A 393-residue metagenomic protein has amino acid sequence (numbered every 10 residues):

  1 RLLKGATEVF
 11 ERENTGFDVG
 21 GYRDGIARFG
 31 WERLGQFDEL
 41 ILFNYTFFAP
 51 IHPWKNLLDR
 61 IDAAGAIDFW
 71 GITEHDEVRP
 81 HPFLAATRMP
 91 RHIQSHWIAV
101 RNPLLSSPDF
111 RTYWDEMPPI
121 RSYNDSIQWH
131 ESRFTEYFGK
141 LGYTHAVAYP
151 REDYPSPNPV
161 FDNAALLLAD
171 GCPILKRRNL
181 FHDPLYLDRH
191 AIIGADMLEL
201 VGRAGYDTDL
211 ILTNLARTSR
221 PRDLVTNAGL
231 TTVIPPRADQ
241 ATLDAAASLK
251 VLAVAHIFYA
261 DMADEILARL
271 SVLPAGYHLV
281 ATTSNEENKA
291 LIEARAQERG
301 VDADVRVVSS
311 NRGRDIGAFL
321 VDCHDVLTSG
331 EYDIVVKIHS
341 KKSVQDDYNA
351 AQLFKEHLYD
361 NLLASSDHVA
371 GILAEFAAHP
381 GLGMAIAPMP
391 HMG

Functional and structural regions predicted by a protein language model:
R1-G393: ER/Golgi luminal nucleotide-sugar-dependent glycosyltransferases, focusing on the catalytic module
